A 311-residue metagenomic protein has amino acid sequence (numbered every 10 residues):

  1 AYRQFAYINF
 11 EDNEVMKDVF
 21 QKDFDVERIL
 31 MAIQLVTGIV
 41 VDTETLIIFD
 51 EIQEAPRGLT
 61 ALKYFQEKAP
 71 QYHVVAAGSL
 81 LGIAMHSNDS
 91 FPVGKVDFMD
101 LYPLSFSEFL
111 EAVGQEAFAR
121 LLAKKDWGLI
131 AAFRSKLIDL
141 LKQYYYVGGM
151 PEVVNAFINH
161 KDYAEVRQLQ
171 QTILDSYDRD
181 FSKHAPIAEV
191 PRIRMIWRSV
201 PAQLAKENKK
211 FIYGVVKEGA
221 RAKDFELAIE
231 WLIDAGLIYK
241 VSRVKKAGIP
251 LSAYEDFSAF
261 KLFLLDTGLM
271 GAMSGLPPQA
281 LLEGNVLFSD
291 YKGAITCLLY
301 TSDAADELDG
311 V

Functional and structural regions predicted by a protein language model:
Y2-V15: Conserved catalytic segments around the Walker B and adjacent sensor/switch elements of P-loop NTPase domains
N13-I39: Short glycine-rich substrate-engagement loop in P-loop NTPases that contacts/grips substrate
V41-A55: Conserved P-loop NTPase "ATPase switch" module shared by AAA+ and STAND
E67, S79-F91: Signature of the SF2 helicase/ATPase Hel1-core->accessory helical subdomain module
H73-S79: Structural recognition of the conserved hydrophobic beta-strand(s) that form the central parallel beta-sheet of P-loop
H86-A202: Interdomain motor-coupling "hinge/lid" segment immediately C-terminal to the ATP-binding subdomain of NTP-driven enzymes
N159-A304: Accessory nucleic acid-recognition modules appended to NTPase machines
A305-D306, G310-V311: Positively charged, low-complexity/disordered segments
